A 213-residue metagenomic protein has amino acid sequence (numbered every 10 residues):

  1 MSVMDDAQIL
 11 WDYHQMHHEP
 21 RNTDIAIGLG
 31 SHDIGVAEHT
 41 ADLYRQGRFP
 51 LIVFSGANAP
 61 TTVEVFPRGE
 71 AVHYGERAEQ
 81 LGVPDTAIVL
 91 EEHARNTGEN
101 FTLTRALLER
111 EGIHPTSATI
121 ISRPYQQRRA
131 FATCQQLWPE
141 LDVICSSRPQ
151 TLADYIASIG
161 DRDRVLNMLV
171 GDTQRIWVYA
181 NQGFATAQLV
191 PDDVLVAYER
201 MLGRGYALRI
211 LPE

Functional and structural regions predicted by a protein language model:
M1-D5, I210-E213: Short, low-complexity, intrinsically disordered N-terminal peptides in bacterial proteins
S2-L169: A structural signal for short, hydrophobic/glycine-enriched beta-strand patches
I159-E213: A conserved mid-domain beta-alpha-beta active-site/ligand-binding segment of alpha/beta enzyme cores
